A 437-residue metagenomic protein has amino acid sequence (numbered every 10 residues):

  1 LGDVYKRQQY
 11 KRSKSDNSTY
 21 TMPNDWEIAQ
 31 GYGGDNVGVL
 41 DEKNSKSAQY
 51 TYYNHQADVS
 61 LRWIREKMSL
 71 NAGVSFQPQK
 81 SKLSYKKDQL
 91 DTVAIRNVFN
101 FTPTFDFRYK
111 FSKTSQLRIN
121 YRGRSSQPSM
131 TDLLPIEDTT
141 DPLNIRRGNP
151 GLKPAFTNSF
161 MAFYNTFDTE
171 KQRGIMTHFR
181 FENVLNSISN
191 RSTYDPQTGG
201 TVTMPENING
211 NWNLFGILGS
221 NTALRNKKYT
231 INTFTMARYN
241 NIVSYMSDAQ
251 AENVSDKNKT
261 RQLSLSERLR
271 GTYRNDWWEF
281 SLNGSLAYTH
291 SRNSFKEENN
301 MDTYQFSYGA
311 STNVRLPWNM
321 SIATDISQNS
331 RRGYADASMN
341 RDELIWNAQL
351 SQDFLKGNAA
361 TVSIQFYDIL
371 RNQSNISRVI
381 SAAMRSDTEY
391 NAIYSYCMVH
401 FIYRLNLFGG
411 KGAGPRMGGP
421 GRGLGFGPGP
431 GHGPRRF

Functional and structural regions predicted by a protein language model:
D3-F437: Exposed, low-structure sequence patches enriched in small/polar residues
